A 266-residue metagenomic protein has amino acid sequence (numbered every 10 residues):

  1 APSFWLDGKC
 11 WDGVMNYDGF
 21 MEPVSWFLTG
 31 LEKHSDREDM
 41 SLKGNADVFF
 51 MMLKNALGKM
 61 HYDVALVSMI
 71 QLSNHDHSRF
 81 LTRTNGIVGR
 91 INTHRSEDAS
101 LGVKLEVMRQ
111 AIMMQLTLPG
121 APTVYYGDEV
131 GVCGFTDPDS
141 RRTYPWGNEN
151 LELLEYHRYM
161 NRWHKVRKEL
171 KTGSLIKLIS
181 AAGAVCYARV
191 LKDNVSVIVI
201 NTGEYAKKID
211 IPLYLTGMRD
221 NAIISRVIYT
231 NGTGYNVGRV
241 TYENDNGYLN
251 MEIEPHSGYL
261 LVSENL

Functional and structural regions predicted by a protein language model:
A1-D63, S68, M114, G131-K168 (+3 more regions): Active-site-proximal helices and loops of the catalytic beta/alpha 8
D18, L72, V227-N231: Residues at the C-termini of beta-strands that transition into short coil/loop
L42-V132: Catalytic-core region of carbohydrate-active enzymes that cleave or remodel glycosidic bonds
K104-L105, T117-V124, V130-L266: Carbohydrate-interacting/catalytic domains
